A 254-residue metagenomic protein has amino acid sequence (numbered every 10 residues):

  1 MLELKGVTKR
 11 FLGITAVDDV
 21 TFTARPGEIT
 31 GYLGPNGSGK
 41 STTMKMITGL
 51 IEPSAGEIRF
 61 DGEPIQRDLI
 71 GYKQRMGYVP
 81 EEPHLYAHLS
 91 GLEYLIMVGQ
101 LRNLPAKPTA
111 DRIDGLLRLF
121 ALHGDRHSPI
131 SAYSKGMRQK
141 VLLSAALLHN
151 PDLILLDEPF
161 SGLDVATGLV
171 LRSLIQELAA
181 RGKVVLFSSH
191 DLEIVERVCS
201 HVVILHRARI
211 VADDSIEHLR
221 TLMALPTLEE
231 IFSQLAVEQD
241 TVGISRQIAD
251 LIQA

Functional and structural regions predicted by a protein language model:
G56-R67, G71-Y72: Conserved ABC transporter NBD signature motif
I96, Q100, K107-D125: Conserved ABC ATPase "signature" region
I154-D157: Catalytic Walker B motif of ABC-type/P-loop ATPase nucleotide-binding domains
L169-R181: Helical segment within the ABC ATPase nucleotide-binding domain
V195-E196: A short, surface-exposed alpha-helical micro-motif characterized by mixed small hydrophobic and charged/polar residues
D213-D214: ABC ATPase "signature
